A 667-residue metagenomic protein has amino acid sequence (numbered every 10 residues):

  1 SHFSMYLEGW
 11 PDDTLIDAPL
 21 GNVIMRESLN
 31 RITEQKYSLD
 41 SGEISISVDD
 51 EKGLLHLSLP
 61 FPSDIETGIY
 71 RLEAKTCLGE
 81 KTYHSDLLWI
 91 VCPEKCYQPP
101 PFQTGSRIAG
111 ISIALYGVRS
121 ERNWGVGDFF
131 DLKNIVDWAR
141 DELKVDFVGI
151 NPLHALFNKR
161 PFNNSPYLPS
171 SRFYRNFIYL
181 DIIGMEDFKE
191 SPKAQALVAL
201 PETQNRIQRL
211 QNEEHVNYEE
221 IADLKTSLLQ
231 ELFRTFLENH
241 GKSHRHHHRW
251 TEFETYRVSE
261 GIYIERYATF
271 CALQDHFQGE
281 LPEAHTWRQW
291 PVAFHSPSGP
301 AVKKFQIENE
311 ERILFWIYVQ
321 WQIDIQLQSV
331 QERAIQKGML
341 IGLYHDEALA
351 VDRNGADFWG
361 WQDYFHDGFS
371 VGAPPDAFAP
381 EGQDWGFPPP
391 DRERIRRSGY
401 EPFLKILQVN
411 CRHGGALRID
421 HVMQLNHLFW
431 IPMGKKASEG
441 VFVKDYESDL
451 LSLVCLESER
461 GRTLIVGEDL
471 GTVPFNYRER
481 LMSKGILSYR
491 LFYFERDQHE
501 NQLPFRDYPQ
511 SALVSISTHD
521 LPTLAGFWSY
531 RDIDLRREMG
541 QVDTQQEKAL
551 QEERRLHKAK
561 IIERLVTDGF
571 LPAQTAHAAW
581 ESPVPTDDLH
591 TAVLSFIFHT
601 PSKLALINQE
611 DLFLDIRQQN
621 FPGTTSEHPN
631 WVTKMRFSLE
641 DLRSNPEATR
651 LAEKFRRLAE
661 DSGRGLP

Functional and structural regions predicted by a protein language model:
H2-D13, D17-A74, I90-G360: Acidic/aromatic-lined carbohydrate-recognition and catalytic surfaces of CAZymes acting on diverse glycans
A109-I113, D146-I150, I341-H345, L417 (+4 more regions): Hydrophobic faces of well-ordered beta-strands that scaffold small-molecule active sites in alpha/beta enzyme cores
A114-F129, H215, I307-Q322, Q383-E401 (+3 more regions): The substrate-binding groove and active-site-proximal loops of carbohydrate-active enzymes, especially glycoside
G149-R160, E347-D352, D420-L425, E468-G471 (+1 more regions): Short, solvent-exposed turn/loop segments enriched in Gly/Ser/Thr/Pro and often Arg
N164-P192, D357-E381, V441-L451, I486-Q498: Acidic, His- and aromatic-enriched active-site or binding-groove loops in soluble protein domains that engage sugars
R249-E252, G360, R462, D469-L612 (+1 more regions): Conserved alpha/beta catalytic core and glycan-binding cleft of carbohydrate-active enzymes
V319-K337, G399-I486: Active-site neighborhood of glycoside hydrolase catalytic domains
L340-P402, I406-V409, L428-V443: Substrate-binding/active-site clefts of carbohydrate-active enzymes
